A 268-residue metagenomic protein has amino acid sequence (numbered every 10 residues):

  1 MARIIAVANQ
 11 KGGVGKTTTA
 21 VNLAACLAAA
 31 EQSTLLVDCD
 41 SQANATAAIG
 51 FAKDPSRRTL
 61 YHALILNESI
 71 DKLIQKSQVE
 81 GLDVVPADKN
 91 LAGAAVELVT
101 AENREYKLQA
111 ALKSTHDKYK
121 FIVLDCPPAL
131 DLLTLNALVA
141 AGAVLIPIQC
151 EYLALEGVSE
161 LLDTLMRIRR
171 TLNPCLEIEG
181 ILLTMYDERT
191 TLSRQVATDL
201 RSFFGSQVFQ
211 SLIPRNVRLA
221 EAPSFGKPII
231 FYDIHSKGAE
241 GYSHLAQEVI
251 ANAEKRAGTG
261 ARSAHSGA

Functional and structural regions predicted by a protein language model:
M1-A268: P-loop NTP-binding core
